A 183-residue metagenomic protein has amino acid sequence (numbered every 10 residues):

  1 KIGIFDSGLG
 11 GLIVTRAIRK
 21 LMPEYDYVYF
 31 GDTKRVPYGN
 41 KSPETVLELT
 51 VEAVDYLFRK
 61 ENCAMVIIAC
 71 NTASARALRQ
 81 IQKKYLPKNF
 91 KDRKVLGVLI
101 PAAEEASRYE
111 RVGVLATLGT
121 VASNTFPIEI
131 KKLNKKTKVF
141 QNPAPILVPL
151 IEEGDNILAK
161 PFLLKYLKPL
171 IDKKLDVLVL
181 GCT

Functional and structural regions predicted by a protein language model:
K1-T183: Non-catalytic structural scaffold of enzyme domains
